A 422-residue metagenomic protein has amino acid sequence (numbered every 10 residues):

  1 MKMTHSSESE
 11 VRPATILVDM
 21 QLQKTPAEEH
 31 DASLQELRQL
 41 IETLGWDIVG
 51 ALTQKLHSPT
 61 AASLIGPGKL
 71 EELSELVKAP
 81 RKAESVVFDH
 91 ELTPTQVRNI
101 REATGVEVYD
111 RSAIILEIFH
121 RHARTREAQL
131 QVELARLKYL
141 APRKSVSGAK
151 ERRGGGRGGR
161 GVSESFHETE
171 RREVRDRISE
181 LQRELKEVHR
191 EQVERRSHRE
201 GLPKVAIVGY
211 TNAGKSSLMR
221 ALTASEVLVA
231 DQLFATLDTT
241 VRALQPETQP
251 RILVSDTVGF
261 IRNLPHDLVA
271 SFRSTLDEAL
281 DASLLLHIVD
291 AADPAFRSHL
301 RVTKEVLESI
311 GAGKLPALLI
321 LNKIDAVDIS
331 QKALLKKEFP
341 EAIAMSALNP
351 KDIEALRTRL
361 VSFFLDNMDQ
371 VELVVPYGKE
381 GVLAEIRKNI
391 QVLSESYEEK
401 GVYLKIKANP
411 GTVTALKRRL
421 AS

Functional and structural regions predicted by a protein language model:
M1-I115: N-terminal accessory targeting/assembly segments
E8-R12, S147, E151-L280, L284: Conserved G1/Walker A P-loop phosphate-binding module
L17-Q21, A51-Q54, V87-D89, H287-D290 (+3 more regions): Conserved beta-strand segments of the P-loop GTPase G domain that flank and frequently precede/overlap
Q21-T25, L56-S58, E91-P94, A113-L116 (+6 more regions): Conserved nucleotide-binding/hydrolysis micro-motifs of P-loop NTPases
K24-E29, P59-S63, H122-R126, F166 (+4 more regions): Flexible beta-alpha connector loops of hexameric P-loop NTPases
S33-E42, S74-P80, E91-V106, Q249-P250 (+1 more regions): Conserved C-terminal guanine-recognition region of P-loop GTPase G domains, centered on the G4
A103-R157, G313-L318, K323-Y377: Canonical P-loop GTPase G-domain recognition
D369-S422: NTP-binding/hydrolysis catalytic cores, primarily Walker-type P-loop NTPases
